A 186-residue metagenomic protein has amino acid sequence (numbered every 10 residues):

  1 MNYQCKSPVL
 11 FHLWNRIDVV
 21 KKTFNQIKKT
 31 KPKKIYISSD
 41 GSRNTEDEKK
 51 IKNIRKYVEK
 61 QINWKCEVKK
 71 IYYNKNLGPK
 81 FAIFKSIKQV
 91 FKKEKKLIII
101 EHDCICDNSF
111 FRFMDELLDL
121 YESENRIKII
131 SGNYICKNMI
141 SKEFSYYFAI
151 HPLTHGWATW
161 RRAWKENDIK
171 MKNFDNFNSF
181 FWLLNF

Functional and structural regions predicted by a protein language model:
M1-I99, C104-F186: An acidic/histidine-cluster motif and surrounding catalytic segment that typifies divalent-metal-assisted enzyme active
